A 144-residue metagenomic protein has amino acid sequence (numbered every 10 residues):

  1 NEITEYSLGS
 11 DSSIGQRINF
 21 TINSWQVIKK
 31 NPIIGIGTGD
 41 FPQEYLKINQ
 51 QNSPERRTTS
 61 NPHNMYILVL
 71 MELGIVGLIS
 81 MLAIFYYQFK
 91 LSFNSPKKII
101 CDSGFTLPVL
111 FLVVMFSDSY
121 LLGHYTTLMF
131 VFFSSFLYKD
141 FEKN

Functional and structural regions predicted by a protein language model:
Y6-I22, Q26, K30, I34-L73: Long extracytoplasmic/lumenal interhelical loops at the membrane interface of multi-pass membrane proteins
F20-N23, E44, M65, V69 (+3 more regions): Generic recognition of well-ordered alpha-helical segments
T38-P42, G77-S80, T126: Short, flexible micro-motifs
Q51, E72-L112: Hydrophobic transmembrane alpha-helices and their immediate junctions
P62, L70-G74, L121-M129: Membrane-interface micro-motifs in multi-pass membrane enzymes
I84, G104-F116, Y120-N144: Transmembrane alpha-helices of multi-pass inner-membrane enzymes
